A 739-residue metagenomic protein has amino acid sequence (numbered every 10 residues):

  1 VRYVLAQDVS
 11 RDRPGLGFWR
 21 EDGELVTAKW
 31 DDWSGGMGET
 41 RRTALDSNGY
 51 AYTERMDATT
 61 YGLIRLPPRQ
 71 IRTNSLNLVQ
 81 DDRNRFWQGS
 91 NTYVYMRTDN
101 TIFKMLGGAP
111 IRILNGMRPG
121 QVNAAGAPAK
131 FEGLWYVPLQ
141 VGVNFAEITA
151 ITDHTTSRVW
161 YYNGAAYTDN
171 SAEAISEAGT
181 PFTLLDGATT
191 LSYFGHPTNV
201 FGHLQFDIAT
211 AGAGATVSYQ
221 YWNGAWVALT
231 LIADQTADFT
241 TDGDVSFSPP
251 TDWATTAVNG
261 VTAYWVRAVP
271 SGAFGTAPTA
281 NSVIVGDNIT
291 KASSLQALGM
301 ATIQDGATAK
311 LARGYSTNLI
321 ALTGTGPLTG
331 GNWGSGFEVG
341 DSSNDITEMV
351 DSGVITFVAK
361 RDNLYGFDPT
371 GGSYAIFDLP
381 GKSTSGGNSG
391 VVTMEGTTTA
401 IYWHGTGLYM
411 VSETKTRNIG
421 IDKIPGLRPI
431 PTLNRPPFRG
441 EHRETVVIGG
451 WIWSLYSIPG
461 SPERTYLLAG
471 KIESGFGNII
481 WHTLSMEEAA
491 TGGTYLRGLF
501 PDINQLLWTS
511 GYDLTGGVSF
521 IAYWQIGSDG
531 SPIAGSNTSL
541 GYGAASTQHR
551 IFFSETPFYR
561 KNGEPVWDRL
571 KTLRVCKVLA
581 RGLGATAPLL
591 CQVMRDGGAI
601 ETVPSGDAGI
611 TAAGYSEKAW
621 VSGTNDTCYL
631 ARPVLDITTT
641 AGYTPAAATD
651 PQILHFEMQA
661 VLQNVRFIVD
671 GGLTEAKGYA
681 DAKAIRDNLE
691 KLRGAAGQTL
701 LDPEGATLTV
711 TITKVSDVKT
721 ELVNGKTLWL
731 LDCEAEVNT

Functional and structural regions predicted by a protein language model:
V1-N123, G133, G142-A150, A166-A174 (+6 more regions): N-terminal beta-propeller domains
R2-P14, F18-G23, M105, I111-I113 (+2 more regions): Non-cytosolic beta-sandwich-type ligand-binding/adhesion modules
P128, E132-Y136, N344-S539: Beta-sheet-dominated scaffold domains
N144-Q296, T602-Y615, A619: Signature of Asx- and small-polar-rich beta-strand/turn repeats characteristic of beta-solenoid architectures
I151-S176, R497-G498, N504-Q505, G511-D529 (+3 more regions): Feature for mature exported/ectodomain regions
I151-Y161, A263, P270-L295, P532-P557 (+3 more regions): Exposed low-complexity, polar/acidic, P/S/T/G-rich flexible segments that act as propeptides, protease-susceptible
V200, D207-N223, L322, D362-Y374 (+10 more regions): Subunit-assembly interface segments of extracellular/virion macromolecular structures
E463, M658-T739: Extracellular/virion structural assembly segments
